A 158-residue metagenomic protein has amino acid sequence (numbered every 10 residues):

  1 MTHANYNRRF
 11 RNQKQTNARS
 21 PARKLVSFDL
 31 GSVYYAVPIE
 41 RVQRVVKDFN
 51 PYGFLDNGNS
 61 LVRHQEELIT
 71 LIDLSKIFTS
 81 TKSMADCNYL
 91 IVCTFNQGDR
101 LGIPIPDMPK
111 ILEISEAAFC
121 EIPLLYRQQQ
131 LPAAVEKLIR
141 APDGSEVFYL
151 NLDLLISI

Functional and structural regions predicted by a protein language model:
M1-I158: An acidic, low-aromatic, low-complexity terminal/linker signal
